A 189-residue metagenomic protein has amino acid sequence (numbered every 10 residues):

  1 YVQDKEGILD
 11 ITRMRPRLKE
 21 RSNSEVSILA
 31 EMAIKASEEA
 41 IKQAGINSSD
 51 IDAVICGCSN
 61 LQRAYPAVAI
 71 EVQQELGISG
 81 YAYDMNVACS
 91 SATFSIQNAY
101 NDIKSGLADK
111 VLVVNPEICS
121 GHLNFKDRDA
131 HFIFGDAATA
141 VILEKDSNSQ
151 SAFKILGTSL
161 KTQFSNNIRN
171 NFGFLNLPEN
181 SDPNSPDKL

Functional and structural regions predicted by a protein language model:
Y1-D52, L76-G77, L156-L189: Conserved "HGTGT" condensation-loop signature of ketosynthase/thiolase-family condensing enzymes that catalyze
E6-T12, R63-G77, L112-C119, D182: Acidic-glycine-rich active-site phosphate/pyrophosphate-binding loop
E25-A30, V54, A82-A92, F132-F134: Active-site nucleophile and cofactor-binding loops and adjacent substrate-binding regions of central metabolic enzymes
I34-S37, N86-V114, V141-S147: Active-site-proximal alpha-helical scaffold in enzymes
K42, S48-D52, I78-Y81, S105-V111 (+3 more regions): Short coil/turn connectors at secondary-structure junctions
G57-R63, V87-S91, N115-S120, K161-Q163: Acidic, glycine-rich active-site loops and adjacent beta-strand->loop/helix elements that engage anionic groups
A67-I78, Y100-S105, K126-I133: A glycine- and small-aliphatic-rich helix-loop capping segment at beta-alpha/alpha-beta transitions that lines
Q97, I118-K154, L160-Q163: Glycine-/small-residue-rich "gating" segment that lines the acyl/pantetheine channel and substrate pocket
